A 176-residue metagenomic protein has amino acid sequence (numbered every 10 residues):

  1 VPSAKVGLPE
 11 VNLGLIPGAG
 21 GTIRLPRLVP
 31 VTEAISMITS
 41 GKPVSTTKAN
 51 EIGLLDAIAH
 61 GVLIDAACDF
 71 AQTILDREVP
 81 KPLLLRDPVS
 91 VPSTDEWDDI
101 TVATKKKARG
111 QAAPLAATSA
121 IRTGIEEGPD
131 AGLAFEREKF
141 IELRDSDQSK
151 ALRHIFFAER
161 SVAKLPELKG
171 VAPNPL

Functional and structural regions predicted by a protein language model:
V1-I38, E51-I52: CoA-thioester-processing core
V6, L152-R153: Short, well-ordered strand-loop elements centered on a beta-strand within folded domains, enriched for acidic residues
T32-E142, R153, F157-P173: Amphipathic alpha-helical segments at domain termini/boundaries
S146-D147: Amphipathic alpha-helical
L176: Phosphate-binding active sites in nucleotide-utilizing proteins
